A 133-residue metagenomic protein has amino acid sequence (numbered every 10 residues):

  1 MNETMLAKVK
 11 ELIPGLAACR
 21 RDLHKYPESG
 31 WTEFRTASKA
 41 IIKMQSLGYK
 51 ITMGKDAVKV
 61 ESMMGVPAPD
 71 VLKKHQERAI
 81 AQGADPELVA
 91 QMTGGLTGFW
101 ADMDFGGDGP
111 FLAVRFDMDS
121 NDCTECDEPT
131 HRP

Functional and structural regions predicted by a protein language model:
N2-P133: Acidic/His- and Gly-rich active-site-bordering loop/insert found across diverse amide/peptide-bond hydrolases
